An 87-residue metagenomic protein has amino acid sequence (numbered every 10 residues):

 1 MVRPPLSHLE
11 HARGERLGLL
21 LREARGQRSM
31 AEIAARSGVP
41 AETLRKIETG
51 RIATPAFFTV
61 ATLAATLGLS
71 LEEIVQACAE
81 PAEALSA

Functional and structural regions predicted by a protein language model:
M1-Q27, E72, A84: A short, Lys/Arg-rich alpha-helix, primarily the initiator
R22, A31-E32, A61: Residues within the helices of the helix-turn-helix
G26-K46: Short alpha-helical DNA-recognition segment
Q27-S29, P55-F58: Residue-level signal for the short linker/turn that defines the boundary of a DNA-recognition helix
T49, A79: Residue-level detection of the helix-turn-helix DNA-binding "recognition helix"
F58-E73: DNA major-groove recognition helix of helix-turn-helix/homeodomain DNA-binding modules
P81-A87: Charged, helix-prone or intrinsically disordered regulatory segments positioned adjacent to compact structured domains
